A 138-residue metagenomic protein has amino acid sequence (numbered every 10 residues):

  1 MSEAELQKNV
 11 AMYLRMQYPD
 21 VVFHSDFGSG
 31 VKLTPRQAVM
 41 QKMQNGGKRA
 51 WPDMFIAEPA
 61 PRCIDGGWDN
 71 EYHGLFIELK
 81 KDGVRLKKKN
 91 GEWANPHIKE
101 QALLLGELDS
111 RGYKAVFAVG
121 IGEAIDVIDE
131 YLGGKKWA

Functional and structural regions predicted by a protein language model:
M1-A138: Catalytic phosphate/metal-binding cores of nucleic-acid and nucleotide-processing enzymes, i.e., regions that mediate
